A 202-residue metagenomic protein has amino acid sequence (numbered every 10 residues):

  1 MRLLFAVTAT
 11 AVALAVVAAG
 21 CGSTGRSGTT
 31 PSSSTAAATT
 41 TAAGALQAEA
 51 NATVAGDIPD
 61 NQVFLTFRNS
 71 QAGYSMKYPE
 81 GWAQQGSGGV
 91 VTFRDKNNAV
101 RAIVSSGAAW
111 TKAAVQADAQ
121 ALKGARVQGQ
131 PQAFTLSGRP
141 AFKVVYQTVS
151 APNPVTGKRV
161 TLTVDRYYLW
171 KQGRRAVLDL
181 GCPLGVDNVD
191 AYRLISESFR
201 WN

Functional and structural regions predicted by a protein language model:
R2-N98, K171-R174, D179-N202: N-terminal targeting sequences that direct proteins away from the cytosol to non-cytosolic compartments
A42-A55, Q84-L194: Conserved polar/disulfide-associated segments of primarily extracytoplasmic proteins
